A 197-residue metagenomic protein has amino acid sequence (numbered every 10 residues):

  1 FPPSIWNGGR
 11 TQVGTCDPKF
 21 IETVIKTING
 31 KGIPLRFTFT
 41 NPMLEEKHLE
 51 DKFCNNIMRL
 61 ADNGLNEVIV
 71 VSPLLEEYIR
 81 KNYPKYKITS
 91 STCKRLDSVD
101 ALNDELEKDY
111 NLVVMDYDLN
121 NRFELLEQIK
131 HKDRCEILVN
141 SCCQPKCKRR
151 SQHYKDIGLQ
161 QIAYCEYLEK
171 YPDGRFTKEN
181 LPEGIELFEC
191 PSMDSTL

Functional and structural regions predicted by a protein language model:
F1-A101, Y110-L197: Active-site pocket-lining/capping segments in soluble small-molecule metabolic enzymes
